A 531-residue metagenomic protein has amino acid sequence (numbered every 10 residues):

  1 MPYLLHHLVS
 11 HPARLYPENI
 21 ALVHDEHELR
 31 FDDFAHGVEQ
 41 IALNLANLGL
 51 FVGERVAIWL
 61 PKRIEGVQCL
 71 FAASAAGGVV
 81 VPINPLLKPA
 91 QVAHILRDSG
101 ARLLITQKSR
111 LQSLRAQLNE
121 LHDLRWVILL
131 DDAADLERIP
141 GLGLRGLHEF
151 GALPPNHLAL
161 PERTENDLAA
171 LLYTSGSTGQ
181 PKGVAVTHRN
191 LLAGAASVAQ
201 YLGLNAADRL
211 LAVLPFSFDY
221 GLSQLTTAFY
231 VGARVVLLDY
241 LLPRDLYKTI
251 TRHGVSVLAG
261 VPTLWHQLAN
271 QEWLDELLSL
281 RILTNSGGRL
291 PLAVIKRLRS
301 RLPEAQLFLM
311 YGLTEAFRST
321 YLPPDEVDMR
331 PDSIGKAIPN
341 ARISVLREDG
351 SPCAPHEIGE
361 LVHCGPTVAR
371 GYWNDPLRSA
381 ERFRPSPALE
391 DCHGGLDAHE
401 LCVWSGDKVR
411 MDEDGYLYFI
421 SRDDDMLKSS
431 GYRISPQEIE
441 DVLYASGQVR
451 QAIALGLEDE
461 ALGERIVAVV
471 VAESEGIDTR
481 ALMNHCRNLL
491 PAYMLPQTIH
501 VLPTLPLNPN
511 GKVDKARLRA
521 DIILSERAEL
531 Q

Functional and structural regions predicted by a protein language model:
P2, S10, E18-R63, V67-F71 (+2 more regions): Conserved AMP-binding/adenylate-forming core of the ANL superfamily
E18, I128-L129, G151-Y173, Q180 (+1 more regions): Conserved pre-ATP/AMP-binding loop-to-beta segment of ANL
R30-D32, A169-A193: Conserved AMP-binding A3 loop
L87, L104, L258, G365 (+6 more regions): AMP-binding/adenylate-forming catalytic core of the ANL superfamily
L130-D131, L490-K512, L530-Q531: AMP-binding/adenylate-forming catalytic domain of the ANL superfamily
L192-R209, F216-V257, Q271: Conserved AMP-binding/adenylation subdomain of ANL enzymes
Y230, V255-G260, A269-R330, R342 (+1 more regions): Gly/Ser/Thr-rich phosphate-binding loop
K336-N340, S351-E390, I434: Conserved ATP/PPi-binding loop(s) of AMP-dependent carboxylate-activating enzymes
